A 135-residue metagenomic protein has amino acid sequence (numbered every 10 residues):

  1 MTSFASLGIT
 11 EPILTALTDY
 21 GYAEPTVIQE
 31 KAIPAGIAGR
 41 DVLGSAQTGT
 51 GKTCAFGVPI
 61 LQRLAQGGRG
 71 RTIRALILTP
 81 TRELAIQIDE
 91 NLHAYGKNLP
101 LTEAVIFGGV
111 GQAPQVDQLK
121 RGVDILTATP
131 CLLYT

Functional and structural regions predicted by a protein language model:
M1-S45: Conserved pre-motif I regulatory segment
L7, A16, Y20, A35-G36 (+5 more regions): Amphipathic alpha-helical segments that mediate coupling or scaffolding at interfaces
T26, T48-T50, T81, T129: Conserved phosphate-coupling serine/threonine residues in phosphotransfer and NTP-handling enzymes
E30, A55-F56, L76: Hydrophobic alpha-helical transmembrane segments of integral membrane proteins, especially lipid-exposed positions
P34-A38, C54-R69, H93: Walker A/P-loop NTP-binding motif
D41-F56: Walker A/P-loop
G70-L132: Conserved nucleic-acid-binding Ia/Ib motif block in the N-terminal RecA-like helicase ATPase lobe
